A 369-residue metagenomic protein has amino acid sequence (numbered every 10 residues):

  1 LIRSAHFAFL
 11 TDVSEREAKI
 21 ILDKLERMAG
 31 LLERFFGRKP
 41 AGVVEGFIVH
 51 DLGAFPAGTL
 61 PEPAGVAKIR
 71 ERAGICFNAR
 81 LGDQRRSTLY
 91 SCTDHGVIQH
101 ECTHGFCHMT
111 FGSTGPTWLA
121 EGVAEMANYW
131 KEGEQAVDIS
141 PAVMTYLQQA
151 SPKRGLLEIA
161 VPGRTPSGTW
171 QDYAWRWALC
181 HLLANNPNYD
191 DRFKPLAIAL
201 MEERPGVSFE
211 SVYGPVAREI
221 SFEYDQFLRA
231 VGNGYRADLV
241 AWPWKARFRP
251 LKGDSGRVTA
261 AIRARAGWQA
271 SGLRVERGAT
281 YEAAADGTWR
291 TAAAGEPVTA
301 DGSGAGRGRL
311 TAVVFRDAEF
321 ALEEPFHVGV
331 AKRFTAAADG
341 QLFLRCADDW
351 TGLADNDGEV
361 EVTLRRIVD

Functional and structural regions predicted by a protein language model:
L1-A18, G82-R86: Acidic/histidine-rich, surface-exposed loop or edge segments in extracytoplasmic proteins
I2-A5, R27, K39-V44, L119 (+2 more regions): Extracytoplasmic
H6, G46, G96-M109, E121-E125 (+1 more regions): Active-site recognition of the HExxH zinc-binding catalytic motif
F9-D12, E17-I20, A54-G58, E134-Q135 (+1 more regions): Short, solvent-exposed loop/turn elements at domain surfaces
V13-P56, Q99: Zn2+-dependent metallopeptidase catalytic core
L25-E33, G105, M109-T110, A264-A270: N-terminal post-signal-peptidase region of extra-cytosolic proteins
G65-L89, T93, F111-A241: Acidic/His/Gly-enriched intrinsically disordered linker/tail segments that often contain short helix/coil "MoRF-like"
N233-D369: Gly-Asp-aromatic-enriched flexible segments
